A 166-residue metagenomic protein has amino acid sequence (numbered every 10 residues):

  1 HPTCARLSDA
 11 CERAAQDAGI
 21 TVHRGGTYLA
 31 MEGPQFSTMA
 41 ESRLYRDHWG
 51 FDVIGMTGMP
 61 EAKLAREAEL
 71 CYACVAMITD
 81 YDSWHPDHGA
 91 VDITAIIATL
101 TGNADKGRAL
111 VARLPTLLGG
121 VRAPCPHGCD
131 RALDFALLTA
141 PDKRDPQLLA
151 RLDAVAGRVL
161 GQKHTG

Functional and structural regions predicted by a protein language model:
H1-P86, T94-T101, V111-G166: Glycine-rich phosphate- or other oxyanion-binding loops that anchor nucleotides, phosphorylated ligands
G107: Short, conserved interaction/coordination micro-motifs, predominantly in nucleic-acid/chromatin-associated proteins
